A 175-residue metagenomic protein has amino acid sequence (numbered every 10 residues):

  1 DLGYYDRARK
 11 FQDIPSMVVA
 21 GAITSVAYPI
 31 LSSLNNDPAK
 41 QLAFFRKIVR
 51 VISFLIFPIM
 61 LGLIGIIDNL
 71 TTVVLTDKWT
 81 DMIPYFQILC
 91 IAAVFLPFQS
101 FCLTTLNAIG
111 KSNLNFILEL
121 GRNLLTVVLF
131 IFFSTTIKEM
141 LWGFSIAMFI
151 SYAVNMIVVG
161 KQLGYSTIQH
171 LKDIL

Functional and structural regions predicted by a protein language model:
D1, N36, L75, K111 (+1 more regions): A helix-boundary/kink motif common to multi-pass secondary transporters, especially Major Facilitator Superfamily
D1, R7, A27, I66-T71 (+1 more regions): Hydrophobic/aromatic end-of-helix segments at the C-terminal termini of transmembrane alpha-helices
D1-D13, L42-F44, T80-F86: Interfacial/gating helices of multi-pass transporter permease domains
A8, Q12-I56, L103-A108: Helix-loop junctions and terminal segments of transmembrane helices in multi-pass membrane transport/translocation
R9, G21-T24, G65, P84-I131 (+1 more regions): Short runs within selected transmembrane alpha-helices of multi-pass transporters and secretion channels
V19-A20, F45-L96, V127-F132: Alpha-helical transmembrane segments of multi-pass membrane transport and lipid-handling proteins
P29-A43, V159-L175: Interhelical loop/hinge segments that connect adjacent transmembrane helices in multipass membrane
K47, D81-Y85, T136, M140 (+2 more regions): Residue-level signature of transmembrane alpha-helical entry/exit and packing/kink sites in multi-pass membrane
